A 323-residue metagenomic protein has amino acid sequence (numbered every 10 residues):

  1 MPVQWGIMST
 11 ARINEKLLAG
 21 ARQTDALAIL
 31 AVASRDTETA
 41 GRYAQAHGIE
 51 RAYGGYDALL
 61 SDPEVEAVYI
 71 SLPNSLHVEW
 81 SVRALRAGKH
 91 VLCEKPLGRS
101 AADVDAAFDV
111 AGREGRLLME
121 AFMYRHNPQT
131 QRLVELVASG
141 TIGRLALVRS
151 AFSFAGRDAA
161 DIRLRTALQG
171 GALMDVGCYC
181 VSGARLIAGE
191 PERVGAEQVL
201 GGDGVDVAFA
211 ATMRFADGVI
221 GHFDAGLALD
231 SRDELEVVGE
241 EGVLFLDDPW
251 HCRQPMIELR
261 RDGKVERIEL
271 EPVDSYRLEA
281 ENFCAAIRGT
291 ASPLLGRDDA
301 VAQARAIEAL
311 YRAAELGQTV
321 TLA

Functional and structural regions predicted by a protein language model:
M1-H47: N-terminal Rossmann-like dinucleotide-binding module
M1-P2, A67-Y69, D105, I268 (+1 more regions): C-terminal helix-rich "cap/oligomerization" subdomain common to oxidoreductases
H47-V110: Beta-loop-alpha module in the N-terminal Rossmann-like domain of NAD(P)-dependent dehydrogenases, especially those
Y53, L92-C93, L118-E120, R149 (+2 more regions): Hydrophobic residues in well-ordered beta-strands that form the structural core
D105-Y124, G143-A146: Rossmann-fold dehydrogenase core element
Y124-E197, G202, G317: Predominantly a Rossmann-like dinucleotide-binding segment in NAD(P)-dependent oxidoreductases
S182-C252, L270-V273, A280-A291: Contiguous beta-strand/loop segments that form the cofactor/metal-binding neighborhood of enzyme cores
